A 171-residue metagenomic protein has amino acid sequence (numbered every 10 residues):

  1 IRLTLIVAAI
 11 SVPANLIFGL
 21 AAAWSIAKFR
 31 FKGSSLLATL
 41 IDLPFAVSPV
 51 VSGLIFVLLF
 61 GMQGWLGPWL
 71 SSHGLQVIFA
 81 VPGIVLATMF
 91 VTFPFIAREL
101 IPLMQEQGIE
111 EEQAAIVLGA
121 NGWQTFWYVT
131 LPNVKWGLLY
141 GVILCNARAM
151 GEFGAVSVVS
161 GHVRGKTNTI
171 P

Functional and structural regions predicted by a protein language model:
I1-Q105, V129-G154: Membrane-water interface segments at the C-terminal ends of transmembrane alpha-helices in multi-pass inner-membrane
R30, L118, S160-V163: Short helix-loop-helix connector
K32, E110, A120-G122: Short coil/turn motifs that cap or connect alpha-helices
L58, A155-P171: Glycine-rich helix-loop "coupling/hinge" segments at transmembrane-helix boundaries in multipass transporters
Q105-E111: A hydrophobic alpha-helix/topogenic segment detector that preferentially activates on transmembrane helices
A115: The alpha-helix within a helix-turn-helix
L118-G119, P132: Glycine/proline-centered hinge or cleavage motifs at structural transition points of membrane proteins
